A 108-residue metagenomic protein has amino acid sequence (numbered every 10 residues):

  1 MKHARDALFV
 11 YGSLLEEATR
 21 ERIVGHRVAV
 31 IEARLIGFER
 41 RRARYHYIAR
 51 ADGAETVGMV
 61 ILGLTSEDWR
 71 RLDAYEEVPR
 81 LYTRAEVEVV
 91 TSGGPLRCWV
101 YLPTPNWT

Functional and structural regions predicted by a protein language model:
M1-T108: Glycine-aromatic micro-motifs
